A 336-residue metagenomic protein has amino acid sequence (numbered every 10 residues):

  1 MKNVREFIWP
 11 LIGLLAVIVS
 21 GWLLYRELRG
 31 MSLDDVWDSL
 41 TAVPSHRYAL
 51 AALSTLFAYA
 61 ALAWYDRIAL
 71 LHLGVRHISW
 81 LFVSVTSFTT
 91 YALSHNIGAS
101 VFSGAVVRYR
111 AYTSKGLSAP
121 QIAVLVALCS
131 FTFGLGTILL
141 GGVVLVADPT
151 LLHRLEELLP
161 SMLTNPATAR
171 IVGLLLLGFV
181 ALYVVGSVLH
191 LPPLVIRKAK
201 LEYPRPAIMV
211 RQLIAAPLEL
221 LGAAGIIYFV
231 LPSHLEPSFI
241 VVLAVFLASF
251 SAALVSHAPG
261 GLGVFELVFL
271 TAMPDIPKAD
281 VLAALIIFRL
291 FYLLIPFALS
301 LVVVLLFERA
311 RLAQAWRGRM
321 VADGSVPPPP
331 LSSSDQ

Functional and structural regions predicted by a protein language model:
M1-F88, V146-L254, I276-I287, F291-Q336: Predominantly cytoplasmic-facing regulatory/coupling regions of multi-pass membrane proteins
L73-S84, V107-A127, R197: Membrane-interface segments at transmembrane-helix boundaries
T89-G98, V245-E266: Transmembrane alpha-helix interface/packing and boundary motifs in multi-pass membrane proteins, characterized by
T89-I97, T113, S118-G141, A252 (+1 more regions): Membrane-embedded alpha-helical segments of transport systems, primarily multispan ion/solute transporters
S100-R108, V264-F265: Transmembrane helix boundary and interhelical loop/hinge segments in multi-pass membrane proteins
R108, S118, V124-F131, I138 (+3 more regions): Internal, well-ordered alpha-helical segments in soluble enzyme and binding-protein domains
A111-Q121, A244-V245, E266-A283: Interfacial segments of multi-pass membrane proteins
